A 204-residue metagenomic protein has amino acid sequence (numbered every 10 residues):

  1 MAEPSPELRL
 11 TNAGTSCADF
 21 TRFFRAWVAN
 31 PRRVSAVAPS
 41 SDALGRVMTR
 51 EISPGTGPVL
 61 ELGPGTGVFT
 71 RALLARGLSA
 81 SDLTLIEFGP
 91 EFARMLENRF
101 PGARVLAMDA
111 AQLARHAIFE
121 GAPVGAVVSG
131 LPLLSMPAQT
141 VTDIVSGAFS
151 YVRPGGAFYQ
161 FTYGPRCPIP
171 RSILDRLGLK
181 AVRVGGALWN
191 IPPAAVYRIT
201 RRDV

Functional and structural regions predicted by a protein language model:
A18-P54: Class I SAM-dependent methyltransferase Rossmann-like catalytic core, especially the SAM/SAH-binding loop
T56-G65: Conserved class I S-adenosyl-L-methionine
G67-R71: Glycine-rich SAM-binding Motif I of class I
G89: Conserved SAM/SAH-binding beta-strand->alpha-helix loop
F92-F119: S-adenosyl-L-methionine
T142-P154: A short glycine-rich, Lys/Arg-flanked "PGG" loop and its adjoining helix->strand segment in the class I
V152-Y163: Conserved beta-strand signature within the Rossmann-like core of class I S-adenosyl-L-methionine
G186-V204: Core SAM-dependent methyltransferase catalytic element
